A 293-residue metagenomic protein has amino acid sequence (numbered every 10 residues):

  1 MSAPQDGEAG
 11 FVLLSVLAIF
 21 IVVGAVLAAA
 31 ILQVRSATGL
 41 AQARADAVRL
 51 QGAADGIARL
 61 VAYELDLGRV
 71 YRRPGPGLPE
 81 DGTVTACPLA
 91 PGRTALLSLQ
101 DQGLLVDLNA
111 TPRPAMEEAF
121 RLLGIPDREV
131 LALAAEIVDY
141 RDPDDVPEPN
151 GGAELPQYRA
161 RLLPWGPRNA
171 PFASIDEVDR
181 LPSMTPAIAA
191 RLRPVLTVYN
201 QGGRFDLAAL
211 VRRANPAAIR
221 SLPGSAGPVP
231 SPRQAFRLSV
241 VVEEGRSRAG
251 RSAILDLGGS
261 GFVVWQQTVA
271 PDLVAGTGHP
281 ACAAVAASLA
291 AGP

Functional and structural regions predicted by a protein language model:
S2, A9-P293: Compositionally biased linear targeting/interaction segments
